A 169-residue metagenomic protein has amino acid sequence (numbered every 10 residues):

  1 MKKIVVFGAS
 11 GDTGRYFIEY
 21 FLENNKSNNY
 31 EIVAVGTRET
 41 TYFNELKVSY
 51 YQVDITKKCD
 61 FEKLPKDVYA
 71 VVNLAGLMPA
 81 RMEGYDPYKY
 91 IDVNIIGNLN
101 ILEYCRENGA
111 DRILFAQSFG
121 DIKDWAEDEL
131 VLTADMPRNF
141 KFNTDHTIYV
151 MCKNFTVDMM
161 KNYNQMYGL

Functional and structural regions predicted by a protein language model:
K3-N24: N-terminal Rossmann NAD(P)H-binding glycine-rich loop of SDR-like oxidoreductase domains
F7, V35, V71-A75, I113-F119: SDR active-site strand-loop-helix element
E45-K57: Rossmann-fold cofactor-recognition segment
Y50, Y90-I91, C105: A hydrophobic alpha-helix adjacent to the NAD(P)-binding/active-site core of NAD(P)-dependent oxidoreductases, strongly
I55-V93: NAD(P)H-binding glycine-rich loop region in Rossmannoid oxidoreductase-like domains and their noncatalytic homologs
K89-G97, N143, T147, M151-C152: Glycine-rich NAD(P)-binding loop of the Rossmann-fold in SDR/ketoreductase-type enzymes
L99-I148: Conserved Rossmann-fold NAD(P)-dependent oxidoreductase catalytic core, especially the SDR/UDP-sugar
T144-L169: Active-site Tyr-X1-5-Lys
